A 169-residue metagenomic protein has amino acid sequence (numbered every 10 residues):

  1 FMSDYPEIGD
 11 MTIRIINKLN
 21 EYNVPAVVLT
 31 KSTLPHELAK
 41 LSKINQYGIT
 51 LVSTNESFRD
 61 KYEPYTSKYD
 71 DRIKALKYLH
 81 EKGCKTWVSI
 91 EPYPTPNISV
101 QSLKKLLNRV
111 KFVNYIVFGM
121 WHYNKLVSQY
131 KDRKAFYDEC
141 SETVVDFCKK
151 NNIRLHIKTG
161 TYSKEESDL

Functional and structural regions predicted by a protein language model:
F1-T143, F147: Conserved AdoMet/S-adenosylmethionine-binding subsite of the radical SAM
S32, P92, N151-D168: Acidic carboxylate-rich catalytic motifs and surrounding loops in phosphoryl-/glycosyl-chemistry enzymes
L106, D168-L169: Amphipathic, soluble alpha/beta structural segments
